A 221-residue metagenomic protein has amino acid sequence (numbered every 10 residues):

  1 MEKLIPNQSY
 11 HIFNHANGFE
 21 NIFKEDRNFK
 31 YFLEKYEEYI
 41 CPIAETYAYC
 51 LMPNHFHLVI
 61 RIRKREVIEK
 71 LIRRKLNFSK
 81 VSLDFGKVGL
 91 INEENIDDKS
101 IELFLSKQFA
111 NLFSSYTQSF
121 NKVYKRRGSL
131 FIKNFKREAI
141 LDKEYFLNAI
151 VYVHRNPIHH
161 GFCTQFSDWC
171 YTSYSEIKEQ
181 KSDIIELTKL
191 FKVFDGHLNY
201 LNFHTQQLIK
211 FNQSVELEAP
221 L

Functional and structural regions predicted by a protein language model:
M1-L221: Short catalytic/metal-binding and nucleic-acid-binding patches
